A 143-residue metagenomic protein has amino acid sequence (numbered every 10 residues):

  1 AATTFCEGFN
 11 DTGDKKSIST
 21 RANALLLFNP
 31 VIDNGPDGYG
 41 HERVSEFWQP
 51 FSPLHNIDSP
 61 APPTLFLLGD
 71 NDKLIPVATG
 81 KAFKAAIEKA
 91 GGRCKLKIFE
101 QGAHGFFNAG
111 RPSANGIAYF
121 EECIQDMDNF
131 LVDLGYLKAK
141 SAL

Functional and structural regions predicted by a protein language model:
A1-S59: Primarily recognizes the serine-hydrolase "nucleophile elbow" in alpha/beta-hydrolase and SGNH/GDSL folds
R21-A24, A61-T64, A90-K95: Loop/turn elements at helix/coil->beta-strand transitions in domains of secreted/extracellular proteins
V31-N34, D70-K73, Q101-G105: Solvent-exposed loop/turn segments at secondary-structure junctions within structured extracellular/periplasmic domains
D37-Y39, V77, F107-A109: Short, well-ordered secondary-structure micro-motifs
P60, L65-L68, D72: Short beta-strand/loop motif that positions the catalytic acidic residue of the alpha/beta-hydrolase fold
K73-A82: Conserved alpha/beta-hydrolase "acid-adjacent" motif
A85-L143: C-terminal catalytic histidine-bearing segment of alpha/beta-hydrolase fold enzymes
